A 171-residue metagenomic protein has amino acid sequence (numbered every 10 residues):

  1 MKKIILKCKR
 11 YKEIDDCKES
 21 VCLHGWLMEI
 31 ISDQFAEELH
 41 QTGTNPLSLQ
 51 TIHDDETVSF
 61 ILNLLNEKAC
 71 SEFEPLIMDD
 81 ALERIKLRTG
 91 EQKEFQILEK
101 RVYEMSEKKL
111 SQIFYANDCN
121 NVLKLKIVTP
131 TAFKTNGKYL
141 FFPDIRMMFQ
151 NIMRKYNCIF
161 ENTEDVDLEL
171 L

Functional and structural regions predicted by a protein language model:
M1-L171: RNA-interacting cores
